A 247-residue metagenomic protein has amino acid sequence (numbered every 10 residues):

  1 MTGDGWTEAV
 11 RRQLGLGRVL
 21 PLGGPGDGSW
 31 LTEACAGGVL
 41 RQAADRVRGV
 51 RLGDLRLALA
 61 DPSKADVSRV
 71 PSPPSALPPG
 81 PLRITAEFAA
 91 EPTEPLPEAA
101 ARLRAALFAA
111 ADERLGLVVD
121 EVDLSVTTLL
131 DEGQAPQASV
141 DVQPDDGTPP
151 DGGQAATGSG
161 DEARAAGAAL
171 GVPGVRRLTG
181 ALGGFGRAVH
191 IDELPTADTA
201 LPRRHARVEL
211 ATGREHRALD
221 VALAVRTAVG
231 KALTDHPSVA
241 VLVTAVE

Functional and structural regions predicted by a protein language model:
M1-G24: N-terminal, Lys/Arg- and Ser/Thr-rich interaction peptides
L16-S72, G153-P195: N-proximal, solvent-exposed amphipathic alpha-helical segments enriched in charged/polar residues
L40-A44, P95-L115, E215-P237: Short, non-transmembrane amphipathic alpha-helical segments
V47-A89, D123-L129, R177-A211, A240-E247: Short edge beta-strands and adjacent turn/loop segments
G80-Q134: Extended, hydrophobic interaction surfaces within ordered domains
E113-R176: Surface-exposed beta-loop interaction hotspot
P136-S139, D235-E247: Short, charged, intrinsically disordered terminal tails
P150, A163-L178, F185-G213, D220-S238: C-terminal interaction module
